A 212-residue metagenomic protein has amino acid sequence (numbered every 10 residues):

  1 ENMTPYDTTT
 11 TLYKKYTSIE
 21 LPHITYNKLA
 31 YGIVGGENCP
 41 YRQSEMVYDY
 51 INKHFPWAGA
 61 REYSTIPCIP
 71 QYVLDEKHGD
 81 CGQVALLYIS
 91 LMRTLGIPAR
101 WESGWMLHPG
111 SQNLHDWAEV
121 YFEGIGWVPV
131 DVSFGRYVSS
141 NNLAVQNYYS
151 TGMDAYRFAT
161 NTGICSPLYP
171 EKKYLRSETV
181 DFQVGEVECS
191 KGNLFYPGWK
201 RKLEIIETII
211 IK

Functional and structural regions predicted by a protein language model:
E1-D75: Acidic low-complexity segments
V47, E76-W105, L114-Y121: Cysteine-centered nucleophilic/redox motifs
H54-W57, D80-C81, M106-P109, R136-Y137: Solvent-exposed loop/turn segments at secondary-structure junctions within structured extracellular/periplasmic domains
W57, D75-E76, V132, T160: Generic structural "secondary-structure junction" signal
A58, P98-S103, W127-D131: Acidic/polar loop patches that form or flank catalytic/metal-binding clefts of enzymes that bind anionic ligands
R61-P67, W101-P109: Catalytic cysteine-centered active-site loop
P109-K212: Active-site rim recognition segments
